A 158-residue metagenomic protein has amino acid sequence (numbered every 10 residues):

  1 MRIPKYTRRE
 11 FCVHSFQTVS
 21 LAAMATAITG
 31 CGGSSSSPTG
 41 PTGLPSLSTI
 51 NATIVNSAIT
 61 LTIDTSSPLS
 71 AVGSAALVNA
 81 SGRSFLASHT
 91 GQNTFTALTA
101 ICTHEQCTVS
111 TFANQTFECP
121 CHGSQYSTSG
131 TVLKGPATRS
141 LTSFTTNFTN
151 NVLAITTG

Functional and structural regions predicted by a protein language model:
M1-S37: N-terminal secretory signal peptides and thylakoid transit peptides that target proteins across membranes
T26, A97, N114-T116: Disulfide-bonded cysteine motifs in exported proteins
T29, A100, E105, F117-C119: Extracellular secreted precursors and ectodomains with disulfide-bonded cysteine-rich loops/domains
P38-T103, T108-F112, T142-G158: N-terminal pre-ligand scaffold of iron-sulfur
T116-G123, L133-L141: Short cysteine/histidine-rich metal-coordination sites, predominantly Zn2+-binding motifs
